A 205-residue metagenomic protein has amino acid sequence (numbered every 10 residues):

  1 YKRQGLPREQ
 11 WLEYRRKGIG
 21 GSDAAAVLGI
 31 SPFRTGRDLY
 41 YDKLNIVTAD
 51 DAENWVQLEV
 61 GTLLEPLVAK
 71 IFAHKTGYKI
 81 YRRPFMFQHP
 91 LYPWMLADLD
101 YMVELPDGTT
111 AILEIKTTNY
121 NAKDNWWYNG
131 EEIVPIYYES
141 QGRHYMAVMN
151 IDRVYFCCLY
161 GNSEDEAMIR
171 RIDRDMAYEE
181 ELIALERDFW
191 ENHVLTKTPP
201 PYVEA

Functional and structural regions predicted by a protein language model:
K2-L63: Charged, glycine-rich intrinsically disordered N-terminal tails and low-complexity linkers that flank
P7, P32-R37, L64, V68 (+3 more regions): Alpha-helical structural motif
A26-V27, L67-K70, V154-C157: Intrinsically disordered, low-complexity boundary segments flanking structured domains
G29, N45, N150, T196-K197: Glycine-centered secondary-structure boundary/capping sites
G36-D38, V68, L105, T109-A111: A generic secondary-structure signal marking the coil-to-beta-strand transition
Y40, A52-I80, Y138: N-terminal accessory/interface modules of nucleic-acid-binding and processing proteins
L58, H74-L99, V103-V194: Nucleic-acid nuclease catalytic cores
V194-A205: Charged, amphipathic alpha-helical linkers/stalks
